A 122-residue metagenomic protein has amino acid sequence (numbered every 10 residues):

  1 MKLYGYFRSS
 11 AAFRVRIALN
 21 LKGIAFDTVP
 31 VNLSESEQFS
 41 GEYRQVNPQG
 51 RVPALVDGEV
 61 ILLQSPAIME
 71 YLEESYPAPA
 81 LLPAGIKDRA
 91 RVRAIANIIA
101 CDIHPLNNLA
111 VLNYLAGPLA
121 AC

Functional and structural regions predicted by a protein language model:
M1-C122: GST-like domain detector, emphasizing the conserved glutathione-binding G-site in the N-terminal thioredoxin-like
